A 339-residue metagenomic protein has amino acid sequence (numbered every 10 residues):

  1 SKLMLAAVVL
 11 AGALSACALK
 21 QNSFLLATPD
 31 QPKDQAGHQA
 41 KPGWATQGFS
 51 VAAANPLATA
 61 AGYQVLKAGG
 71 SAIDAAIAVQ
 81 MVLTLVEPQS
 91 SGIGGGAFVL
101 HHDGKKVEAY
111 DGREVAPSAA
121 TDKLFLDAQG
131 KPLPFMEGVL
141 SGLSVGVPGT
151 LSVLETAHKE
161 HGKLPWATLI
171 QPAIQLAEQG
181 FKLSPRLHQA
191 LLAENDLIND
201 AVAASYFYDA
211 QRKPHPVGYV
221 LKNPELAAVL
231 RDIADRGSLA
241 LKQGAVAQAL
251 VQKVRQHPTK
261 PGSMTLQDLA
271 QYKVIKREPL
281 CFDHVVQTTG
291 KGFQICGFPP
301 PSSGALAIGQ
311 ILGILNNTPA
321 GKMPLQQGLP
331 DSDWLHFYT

Functional and structural regions predicted by a protein language model:
S1-L5: Bacterial N-terminal signal peptides that target proteins for export
A6-A13: Bacterial N-terminal signal peptides
G12, Q39, A201-A203, L329-D333: Alpha-helical structural elements
N22-A60, Q64, A72-R236, L241-Q243 (+3 more regions): Noncatalytic scaffold domains of N-terminal-nucleophile
L280, T289, F293-T339: Internal alpha/beta scaffold segment
